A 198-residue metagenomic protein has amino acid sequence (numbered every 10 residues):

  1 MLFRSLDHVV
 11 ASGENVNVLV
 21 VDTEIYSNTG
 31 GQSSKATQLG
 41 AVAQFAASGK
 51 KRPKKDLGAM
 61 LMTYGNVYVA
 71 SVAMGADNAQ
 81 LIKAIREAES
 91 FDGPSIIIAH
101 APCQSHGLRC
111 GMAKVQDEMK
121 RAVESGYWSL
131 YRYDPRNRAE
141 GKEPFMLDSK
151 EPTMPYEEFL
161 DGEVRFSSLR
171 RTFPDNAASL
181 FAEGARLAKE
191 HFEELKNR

Functional and structural regions predicted by a protein language model:
M1, S27-G30, T37, H106-L108 (+1 more regions): Short helix/loop capping segments that flank catalytic or ligand/cofactor-binding pockets
M1-N28, Q32, A76-D92: Thiamine diphosphate
N15-L19, E24, A59, V67-A70 (+1 more regions): Structural motif
S34-K55, A113-Y133: Acidic, Ser/Thr-rich peripheral helices and adjacent loops at domain boundaries
K35-F91, D161-S168: Conserved thiamine diphosphate
A47-K50, K54, M60, V72 (+2 more regions): Thiamine diphosphate
L81-N176, E183, K196: Glycine/aspartate-rich loop-and-adjacent alpha/beta segment that forms the canonical ThDP
